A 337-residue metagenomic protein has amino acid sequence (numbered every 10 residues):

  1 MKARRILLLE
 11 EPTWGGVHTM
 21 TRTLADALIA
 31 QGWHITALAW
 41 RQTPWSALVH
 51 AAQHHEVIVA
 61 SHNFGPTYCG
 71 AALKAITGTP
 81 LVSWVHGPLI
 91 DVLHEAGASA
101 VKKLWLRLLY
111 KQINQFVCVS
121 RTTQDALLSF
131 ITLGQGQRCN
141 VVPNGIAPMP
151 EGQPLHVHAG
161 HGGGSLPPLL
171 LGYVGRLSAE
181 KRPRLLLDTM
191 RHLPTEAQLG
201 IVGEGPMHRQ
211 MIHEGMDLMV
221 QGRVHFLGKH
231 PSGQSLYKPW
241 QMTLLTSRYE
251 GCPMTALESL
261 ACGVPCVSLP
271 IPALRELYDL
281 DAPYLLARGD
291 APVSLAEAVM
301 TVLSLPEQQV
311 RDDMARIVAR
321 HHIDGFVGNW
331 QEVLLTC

Functional and structural regions predicted by a protein language model:
G16, E307-L335: A charged, aromatic-enriched C-terminal amphipathic alpha-helix characteristic of glycosyltransferases across folds
H18-T23, L169, Y173-H192, P206-I212 (+1 more regions): A conserved mid-protein helix/loop that constitutes part of the nucleotide-sugar donor-binding site
A60-T67, V85-G87: Short His-centered aromatic/hydrophobic patch
S99-F116: Membrane-proximal helix-turn-helix segments that form the acceptor-binding/catalytic region of lipid-linked
K111-R138, I146-P148: A short, active-site helix/loop in glycosyltransferases that binds the activated sugar's phosphate group
K229, R248: Aromatic "clamp/platform" in nucleotide-sugar-dependent glycosyltransferases that forms part of the donor/acceptor
P265-S268, R275: Short hydrophobic beta-strand element within catalytic cores of glycosyltransferases and related nucleotide-activated
L280, Y284-V293, M300-P306: Conserved acidic donor-binding segment of nucleotide-sugar-dependent glycosyltransferases
